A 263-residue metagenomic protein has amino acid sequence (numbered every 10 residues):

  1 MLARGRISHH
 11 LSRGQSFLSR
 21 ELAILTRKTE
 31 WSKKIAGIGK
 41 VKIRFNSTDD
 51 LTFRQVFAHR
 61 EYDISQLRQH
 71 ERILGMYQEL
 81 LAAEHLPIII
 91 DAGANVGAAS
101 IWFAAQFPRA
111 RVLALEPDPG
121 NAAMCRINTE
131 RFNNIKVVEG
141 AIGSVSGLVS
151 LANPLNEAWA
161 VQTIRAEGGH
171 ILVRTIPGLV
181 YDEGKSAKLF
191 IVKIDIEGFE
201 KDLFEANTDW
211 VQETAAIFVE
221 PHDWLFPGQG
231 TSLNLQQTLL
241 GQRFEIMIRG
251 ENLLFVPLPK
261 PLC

Functional and structural regions predicted by a protein language model:
M1-C263: Phosphate/nucleotide-binding beta-alpha loop and adjacent structural elements of enzyme active sites
